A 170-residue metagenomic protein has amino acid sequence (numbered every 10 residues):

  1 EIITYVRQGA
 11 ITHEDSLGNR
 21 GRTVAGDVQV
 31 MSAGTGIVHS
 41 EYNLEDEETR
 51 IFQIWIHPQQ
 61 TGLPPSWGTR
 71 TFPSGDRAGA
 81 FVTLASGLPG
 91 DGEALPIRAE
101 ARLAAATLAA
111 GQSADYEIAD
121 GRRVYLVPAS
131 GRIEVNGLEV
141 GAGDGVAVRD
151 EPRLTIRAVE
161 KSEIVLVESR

Functional and structural regions predicted by a protein language model:
E1-R170: Jelly-roll (double-stranded beta-helix
